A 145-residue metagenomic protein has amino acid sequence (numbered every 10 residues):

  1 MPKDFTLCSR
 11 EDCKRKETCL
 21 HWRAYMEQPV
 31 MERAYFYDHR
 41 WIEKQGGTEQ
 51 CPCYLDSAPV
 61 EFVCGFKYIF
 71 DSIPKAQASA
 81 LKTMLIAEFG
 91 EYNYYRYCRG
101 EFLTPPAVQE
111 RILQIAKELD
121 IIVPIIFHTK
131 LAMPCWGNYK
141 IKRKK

Functional and structural regions predicted by a protein language model:
M1-L55: N-terminal cysteine/histidine-rich coordination modules
K3, K14, A80, F89 (+1 more regions): Short, well-structured alpha-helical interface segments that form or flank functional binding sites
T6, F127-K145: Short, charged recognition helix plus adjacent turn of helix-turn-helix-like nucleic-acid-binding domains
L55-K82, I122-F127: A short, Lys/Arg-rich alpha-helix, primarily the initiator
E61-G65, G90, V108: N-terminal positioning helix adjacent to the helix-turn-helix/winged-helix DNA-binding module
K82-I86, L113-A116: The alpha-helix within a helix-turn-helix
G90-P105: Recognition helix of helix-turn-helix/homeodomain-like DNA-binding domains that insert into the DNA major groove
A107-I125: DNA major-groove recognition helix of helix-turn-helix/homeodomain DNA-binding modules
